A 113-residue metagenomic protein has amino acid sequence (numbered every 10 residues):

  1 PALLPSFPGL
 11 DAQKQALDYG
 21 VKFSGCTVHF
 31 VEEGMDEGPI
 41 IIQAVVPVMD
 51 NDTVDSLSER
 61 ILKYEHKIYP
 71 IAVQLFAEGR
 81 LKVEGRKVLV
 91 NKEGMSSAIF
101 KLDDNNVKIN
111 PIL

Functional and structural regions predicted by a protein language model:
P1-N91: Donor/substrate-binding cores of folate-linked one-carbon enzymes
G85-L113: SAM-dependent methyltransferases
